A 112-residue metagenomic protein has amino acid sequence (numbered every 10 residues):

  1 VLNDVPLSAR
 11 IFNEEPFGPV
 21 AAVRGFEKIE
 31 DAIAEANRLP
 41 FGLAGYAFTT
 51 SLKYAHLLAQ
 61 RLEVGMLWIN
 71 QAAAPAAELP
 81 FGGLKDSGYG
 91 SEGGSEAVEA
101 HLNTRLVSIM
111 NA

Functional and structural regions predicted by a protein language model:
V1-A112: Conserved C-terminal structural/oligomerization subdomain of aldehyde/semialdehyde dehydrogenase
